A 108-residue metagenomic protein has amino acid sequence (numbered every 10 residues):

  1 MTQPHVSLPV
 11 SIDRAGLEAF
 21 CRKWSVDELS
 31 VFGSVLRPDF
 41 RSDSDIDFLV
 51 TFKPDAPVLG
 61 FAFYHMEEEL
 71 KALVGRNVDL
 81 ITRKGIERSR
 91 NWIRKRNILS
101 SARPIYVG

Functional and structural regions predicted by a protein language model:
M1-E28, L36-P38, S42, K53-G108: Catalytic core of pol beta-like nucleotidyltransferases
V31, I46-F48: A structural signal for short, well-ordered beta-strand segments
